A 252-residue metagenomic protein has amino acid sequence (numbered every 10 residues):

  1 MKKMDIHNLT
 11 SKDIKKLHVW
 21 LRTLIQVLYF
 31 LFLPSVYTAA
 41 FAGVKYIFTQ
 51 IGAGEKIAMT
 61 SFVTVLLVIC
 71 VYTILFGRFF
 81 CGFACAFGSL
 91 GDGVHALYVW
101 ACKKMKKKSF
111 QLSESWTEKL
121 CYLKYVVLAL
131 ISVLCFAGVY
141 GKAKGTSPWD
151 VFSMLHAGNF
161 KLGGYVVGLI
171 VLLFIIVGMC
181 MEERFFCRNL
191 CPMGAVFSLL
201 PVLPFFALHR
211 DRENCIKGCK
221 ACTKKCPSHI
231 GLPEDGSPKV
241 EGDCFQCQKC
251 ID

Functional and structural regions predicted by a protein language model:
M1-H229, P233, G242-D252: Non-ligating segments of multi-cofactor redox enzymes
G236-P238: Membrane-proximal bilayer-interacting regions
